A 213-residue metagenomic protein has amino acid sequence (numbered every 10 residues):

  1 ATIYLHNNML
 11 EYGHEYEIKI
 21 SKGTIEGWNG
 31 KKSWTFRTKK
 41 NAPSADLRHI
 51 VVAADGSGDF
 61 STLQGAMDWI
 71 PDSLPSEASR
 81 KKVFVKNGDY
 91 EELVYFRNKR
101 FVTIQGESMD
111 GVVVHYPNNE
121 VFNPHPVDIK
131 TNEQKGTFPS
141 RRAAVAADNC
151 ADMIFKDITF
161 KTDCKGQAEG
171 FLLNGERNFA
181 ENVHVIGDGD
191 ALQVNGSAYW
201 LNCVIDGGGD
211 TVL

Functional and structural regions predicted by a protein language model:
A1-P43: Acidic, low-complexity Ser/Thr/Gly/Pro-rich repeat segments typical of extracellular/periplasmic and surface-exposed
E17-K19, K82-K86, T103-Q105, I154-T159 (+1 more regions): Residues within well-ordered beta-strands of beta-sheet-rich folds
K22, K31-S33, L47, R80 (+5 more regions): Surface-exposed or flexible loop/turn and strand-edge residues in extracellular/cell-surface modules
K31-D68: Right-handed parallel beta-helix/beta-solenoid
A54-G56, F101-G166: Right-handed parallel beta-helix/beta-spiral solenoid domain characteristic of secreted/periplasmic
D55-M67, E77-T103, E107-V113, P117: N-terminal extracellular ligand-recognition/capping segment immediately after the signal peptide
F138-L213: Right-handed parallel beta-helix
